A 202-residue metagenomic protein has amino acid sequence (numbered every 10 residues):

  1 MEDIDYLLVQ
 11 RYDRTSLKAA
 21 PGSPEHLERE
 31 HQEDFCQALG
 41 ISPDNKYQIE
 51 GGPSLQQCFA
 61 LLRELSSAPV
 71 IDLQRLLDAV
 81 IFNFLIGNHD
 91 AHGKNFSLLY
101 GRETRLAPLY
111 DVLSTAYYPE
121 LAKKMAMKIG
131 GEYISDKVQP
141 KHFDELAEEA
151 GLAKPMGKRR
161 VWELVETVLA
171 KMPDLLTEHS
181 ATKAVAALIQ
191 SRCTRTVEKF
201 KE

Functional and structural regions predicted by a protein language model:
M1-G93, S97-E202: Anionic ligand-binding catalytic core segments
